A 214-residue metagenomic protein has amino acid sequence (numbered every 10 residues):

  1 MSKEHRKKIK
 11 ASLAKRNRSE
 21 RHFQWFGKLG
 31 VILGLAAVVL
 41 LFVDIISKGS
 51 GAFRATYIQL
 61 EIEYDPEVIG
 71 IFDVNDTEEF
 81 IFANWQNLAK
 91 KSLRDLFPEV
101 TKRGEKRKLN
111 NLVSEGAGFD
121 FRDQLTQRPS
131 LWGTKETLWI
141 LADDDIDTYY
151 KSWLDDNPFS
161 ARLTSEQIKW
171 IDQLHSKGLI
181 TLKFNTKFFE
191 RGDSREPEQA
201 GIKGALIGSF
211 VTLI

Functional and structural regions predicted by a protein language model:
M1-F26, I32, L40-Q199: Membrane-topology segments of multi-pass transport proteins
G30-L40, F210-I214: Residue-level signal for the membrane-embedded core of alpha-helical transmembrane segments, especially mid-helix
A200-I214: Transmembrane alpha-helix signature in integral membrane proteins
